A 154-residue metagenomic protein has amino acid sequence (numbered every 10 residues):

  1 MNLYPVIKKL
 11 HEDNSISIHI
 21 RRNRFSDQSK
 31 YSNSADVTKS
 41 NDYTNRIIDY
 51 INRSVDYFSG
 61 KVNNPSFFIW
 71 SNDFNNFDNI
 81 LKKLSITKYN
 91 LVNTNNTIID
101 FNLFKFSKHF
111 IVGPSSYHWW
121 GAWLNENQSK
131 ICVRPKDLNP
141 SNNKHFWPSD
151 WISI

Functional and structural regions predicted by a protein language model:
M1-T97: Core catalytic architecture of nucleotide-activated donor-dependent transferases building glycoconjugates
S29, L103, D150-W151: Solvent-exposed, flexible loop/coil residues
Y31, N76, S129, I152-S153: A generic structural signal for solvent-exposed, polar alpha-helical segments
Y50, N76-N79, W119-W123, L138 (+1 more regions): Tryptophan-centered motif/residue detector
D78-S85, L124-N125, N142-F146: Short loop/helix-cap segments at secondary-structure boundaries that form the rim of catalytic
N90-N93, R134, S153: Structural signal for conserved beta-strand scaffold positions within catalytic alpha/beta enzyme cores
T97-K144: A donor-sugar binding/catalytic signature common to diverse glycosyltransferases and related nucleotide-sugar
P140-I154: DNA/chromatin major-groove-contacting recognition/catalytic segments
